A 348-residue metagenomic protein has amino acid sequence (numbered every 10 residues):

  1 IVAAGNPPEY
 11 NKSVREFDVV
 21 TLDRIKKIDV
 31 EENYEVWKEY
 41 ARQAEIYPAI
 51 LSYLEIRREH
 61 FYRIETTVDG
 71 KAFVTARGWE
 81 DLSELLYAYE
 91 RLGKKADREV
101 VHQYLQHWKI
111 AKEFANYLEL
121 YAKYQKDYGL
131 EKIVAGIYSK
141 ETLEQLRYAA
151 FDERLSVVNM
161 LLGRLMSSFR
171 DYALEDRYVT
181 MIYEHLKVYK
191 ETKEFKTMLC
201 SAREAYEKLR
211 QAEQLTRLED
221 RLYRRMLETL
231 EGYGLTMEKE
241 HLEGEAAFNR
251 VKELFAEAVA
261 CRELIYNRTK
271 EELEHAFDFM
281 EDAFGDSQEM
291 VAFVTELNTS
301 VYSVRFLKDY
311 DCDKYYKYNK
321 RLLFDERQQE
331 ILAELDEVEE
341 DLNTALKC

Functional and structural regions predicted by a protein language model:
I1, Y10-D18, V68: Conserved Walker
I1-N6, D29: Structural recognition of the conserved hydrophobic beta-strand(s) that form the central parallel beta-sheet of P-loop
A4, I25, T75: Conserved RecA-like P-loop NTPase ATPase core
S13-E35: A short helix-turn-beta junction within AAA+ P-loop NTPase domains corresponding to the substrate/partner-engaging
D18, Y47-L51, T216-E219: Generic structural signal for alpha-helix starts
Y34-R42: An amphipathic alpha-helix signature
Q43-S201: Alpha-helical lid/collar subdomain of P-loop NTPases
E144-C348: Terminal-proximal interaction/regulatory segments of ATP-powered molecular machines
